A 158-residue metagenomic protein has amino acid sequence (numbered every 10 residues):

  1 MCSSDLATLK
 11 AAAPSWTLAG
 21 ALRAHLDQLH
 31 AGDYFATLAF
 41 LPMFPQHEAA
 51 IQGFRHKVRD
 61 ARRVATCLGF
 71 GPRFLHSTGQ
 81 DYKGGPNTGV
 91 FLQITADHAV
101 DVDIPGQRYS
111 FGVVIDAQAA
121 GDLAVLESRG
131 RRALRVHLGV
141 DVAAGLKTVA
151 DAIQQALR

Functional and structural regions predicted by a protein language model:
M1-S3: Short, small-residue-biased leader/transition segments that mark boundaries at the very start of proteins
S15-F35: Glycine-rich phosphate/diphosphate-binding loops that line cofactor/substrate pockets in enzymes
G32, F70, G121-V125, G130-R158: C-terminal amphipathic alpha-helical interaction region
Y34-L41, F91-Q93: Short hydrophobic beta-strand segments
P42-F44, P72-L75, Y82, A96-A99 (+1 more regions): Short, glycine-/Ser/Thr-/acidic-enriched flexible segments
P45-R55, S77-T88: Short glycine/threonine-rich loop-to-helix capping motif typified by GTGT followed within a few residues by an Asp-Pro
R62-R73: Anionic-ligand anchoring segments at beta-strand to alpha-helix junctions in alpha/beta enzyme folds, i.e., glycine
L92-V113: Extended, charge-rich low-complexity interaction segments
